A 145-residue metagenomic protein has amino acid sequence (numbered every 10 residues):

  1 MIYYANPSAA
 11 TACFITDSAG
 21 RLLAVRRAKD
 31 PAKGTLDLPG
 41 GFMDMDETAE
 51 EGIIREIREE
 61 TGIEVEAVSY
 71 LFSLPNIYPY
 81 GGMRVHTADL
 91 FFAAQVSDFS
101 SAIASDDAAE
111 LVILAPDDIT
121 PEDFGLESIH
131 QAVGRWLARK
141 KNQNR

Functional and structural regions predicted by a protein language model:
M1-C13: Acidic, metal-coordinating catalytic segment for phosphate/diphosphate chemistry, firing primarily on the Nudix
A9-T11, R21, A32-G34, E66 (+1 more regions): A generic structural signal for short beta-strands and their flanking turns/coil linkers
F14-T16, L71-F72: Conserved positions in beta-strands of structured domains
I15-T16, A24, A94, I113: Conserved hydrophobic "DFG−1" position in protein kinase catalytic cores
D17-E59: Conserved Nudix-box catalytic region and its N-terminal flanking loop in Nudix hydrolases and closely related
A24, S69-F72: A structural microfeature
M43-A67, L74-S128, A132: Unchanged
I129-R145: Charged phosphate-binding loop/patch that engages nucleotide di/tri-phosphates or the phosphate backbone of nucleic
